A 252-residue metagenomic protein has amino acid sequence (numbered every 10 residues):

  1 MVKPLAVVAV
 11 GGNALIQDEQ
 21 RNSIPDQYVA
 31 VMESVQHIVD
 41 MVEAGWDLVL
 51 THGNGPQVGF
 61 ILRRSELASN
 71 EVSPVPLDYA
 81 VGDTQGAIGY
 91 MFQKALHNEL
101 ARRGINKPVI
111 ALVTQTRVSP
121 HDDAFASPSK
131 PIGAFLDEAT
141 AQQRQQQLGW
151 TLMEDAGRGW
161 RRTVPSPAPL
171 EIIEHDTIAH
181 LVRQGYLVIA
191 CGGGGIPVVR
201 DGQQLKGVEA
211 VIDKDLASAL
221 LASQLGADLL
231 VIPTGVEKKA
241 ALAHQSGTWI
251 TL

Functional and structural regions predicted by a protein language model:
M1-V49, F60-L62, E66, H180-Q184: N-terminal glycine-/serine-/threonine-rich phosphate-binding loop
V7, D47-F60, P108-V113, V188-C191 (+1 more regions): Short beta-strand segments at enzyme active-site cores
A9-I16, I172, A179-L216: Catalytic-site beta-strand/loop segments enriched in glycine and acidic/polar residues
Q27-S34, V75, H180, K206-L229 (+1 more regions): Gly/Ser/Thr-rich active-site loops/lids in small-molecule metabolic enzymes that frequently grip phosphoryl groups
H37-A44, M91-A101, L220-D228: Alpha-helix C-terminal capping segments
G55, G59-N70, H244: Glycine-rich loop at the start of a catalytic domain that most often binds anionic cofactors/ligands
A68-L187: Ligand-binding beta-strand-loop-alpha-helix segment within the catalytic cores of soluble metabolic enzymes
G195, V199, L225-A243: Glycine-rich phosphate/pyrophosphate-binding loops and their adjacent beta-strand/loop elements at enzyme active sites
